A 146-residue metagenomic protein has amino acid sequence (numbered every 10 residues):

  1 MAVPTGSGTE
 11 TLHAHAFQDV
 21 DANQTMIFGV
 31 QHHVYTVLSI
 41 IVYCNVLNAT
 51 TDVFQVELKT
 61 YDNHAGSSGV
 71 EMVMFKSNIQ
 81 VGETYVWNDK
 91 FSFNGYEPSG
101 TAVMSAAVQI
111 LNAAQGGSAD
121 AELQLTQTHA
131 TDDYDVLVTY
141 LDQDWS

Functional and structural regions predicted by a protein language model:
M1-V34, L47-N48, D52, N112-S146: C-terminal interaction-tip segments
P4-G6, I27, H64-S67, Q80 (+3 more regions): Intrinsically disordered, low-complexity segments enriched in small/polar residues
T11-A14, H64-F75: Surface-exposed loop/edge segments in extracytoplasmic proteins
I41-N45: Short edge beta-strand/loop segments characteristic of extracellular beta-sandwich folds
N48-G66: Short, surface-exposed beta-strand/strand-loop-strand elements in extracellular ectodomains
S77-Y85: Short proline/glycine- and polar residue-rich coil/turn motifs
V86-D120: Beta-sandwich interaction modules
